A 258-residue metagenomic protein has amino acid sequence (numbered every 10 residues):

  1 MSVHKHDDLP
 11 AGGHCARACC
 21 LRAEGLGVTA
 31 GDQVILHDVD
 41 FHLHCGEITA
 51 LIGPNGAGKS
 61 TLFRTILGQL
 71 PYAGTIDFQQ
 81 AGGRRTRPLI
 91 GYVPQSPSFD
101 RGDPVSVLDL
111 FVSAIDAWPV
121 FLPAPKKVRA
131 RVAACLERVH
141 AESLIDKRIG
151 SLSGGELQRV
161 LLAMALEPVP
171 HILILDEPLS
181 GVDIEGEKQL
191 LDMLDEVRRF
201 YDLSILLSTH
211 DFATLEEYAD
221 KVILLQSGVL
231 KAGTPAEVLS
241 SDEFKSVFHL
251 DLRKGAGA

Functional and structural regions predicted by a protein language model:
K126-L144: Conserved ABC ATPase "signature" region
R148-L152, E156: Conserved ABC ATPase signature
V169: Conserved catalytic motifs of ABC-family nucleotide-binding domains
L173-E177: Catalytic Walker B motif of ABC-type/P-loop ATPase nucleotide-binding domains
T209-H210: H-loop/switch region of ABC-family ATPase nucleotide-binding domains
V222-P235: H-loop (His-switch) and adjacent beta-strand-loop-beta switch element of ABC-type ATPase nucleotide-binding domains
